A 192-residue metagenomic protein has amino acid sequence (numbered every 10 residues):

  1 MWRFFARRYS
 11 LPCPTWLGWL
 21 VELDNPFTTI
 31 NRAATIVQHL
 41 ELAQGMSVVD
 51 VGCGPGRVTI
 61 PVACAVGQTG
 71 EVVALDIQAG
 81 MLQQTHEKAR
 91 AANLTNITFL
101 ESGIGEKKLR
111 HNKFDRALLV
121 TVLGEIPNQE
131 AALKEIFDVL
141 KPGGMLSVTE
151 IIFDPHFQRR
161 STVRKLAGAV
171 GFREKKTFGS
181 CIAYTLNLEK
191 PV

Functional and structural regions predicted by a protein language model:
P14-I30: Class I SAM-dependent methyltransferase Rossmann-like catalytic core, especially the SAM/SAH-binding loop
F27-M46: Conserved alpha-helix/loop element of class I SAM-dependent methyltransferases that forms part of the SAM/SAH-binding
V49-V51, P55-E106: Class I SAM-dependent methyltransferase SAM/SAH-binding core
G105-A117: A short acidic, Gly/Pro-enriched loop at the edge of an enzyme's catalytic core that lines a small-molecule cofactor
D115-P127: A short SAM/SAH-binding and catalytic strip from SAM-dependent methyltransferases
E130-P142: A short glycine-rich, Lys/Arg-flanked "PGG" loop and its adjoining helix->strand segment in the class I
G143-E150: Conserved beta-strand signature within the Rossmann-like core of class I S-adenosyl-L-methionine
V170, G179-V192: Core SAM-dependent methyltransferase catalytic element
